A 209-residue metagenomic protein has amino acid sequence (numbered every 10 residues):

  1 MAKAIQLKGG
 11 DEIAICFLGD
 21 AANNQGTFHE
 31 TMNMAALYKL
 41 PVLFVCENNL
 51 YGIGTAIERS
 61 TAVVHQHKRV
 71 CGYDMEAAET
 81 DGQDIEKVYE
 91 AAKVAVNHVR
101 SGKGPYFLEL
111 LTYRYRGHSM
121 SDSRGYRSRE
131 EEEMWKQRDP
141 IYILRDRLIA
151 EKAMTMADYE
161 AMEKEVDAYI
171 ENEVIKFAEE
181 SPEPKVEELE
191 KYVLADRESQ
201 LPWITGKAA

Functional and structural regions predicted by a protein language model:
M1-E180: Glycine-rich ThDP/TPP pyrophosphate-binding loop and its adjacent helix/strand module within ThDP-dependent enzymes
E180-A209: C-terminal intrinsically disordered, low-complexity extensions immediately downstream of enzyme catalytic cores
